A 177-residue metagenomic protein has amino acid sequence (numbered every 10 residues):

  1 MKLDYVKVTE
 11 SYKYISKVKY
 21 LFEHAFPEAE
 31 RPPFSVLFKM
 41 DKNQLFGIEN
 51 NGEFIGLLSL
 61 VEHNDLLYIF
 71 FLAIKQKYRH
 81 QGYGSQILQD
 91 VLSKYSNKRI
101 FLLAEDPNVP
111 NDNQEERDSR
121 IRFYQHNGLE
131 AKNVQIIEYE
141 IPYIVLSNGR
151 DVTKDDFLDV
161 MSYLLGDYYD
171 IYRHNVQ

Functional and structural regions predicted by a protein language model:
M1-P32, Y143, D155-D167, I171-Q177: Short amphipathic alpha-helix that is part of the acyltransferase structural core
L3, E53-L57, L67: Glycine-rich phosphate/pyrophosphate-binding loop shared by adenosine-nucleotide-utilizing enzymes
V36-L37, D41-G56: Conserved beta-hairpin
D65-Q76, L103-E105: Conserved acetyl-CoA binding element of GNAT-fold acetyltransferases
I74, H80-K94: Conserved acetyl-CoA-binding loop-helix of GNAT-fold acetyltransferases
Y95-E116: Conserved GNAT acetyl-CoA-binding A-motif
R120-K132: Conserved acetyl-CoA-binding loop of GNAT-fold acetyltransferases
